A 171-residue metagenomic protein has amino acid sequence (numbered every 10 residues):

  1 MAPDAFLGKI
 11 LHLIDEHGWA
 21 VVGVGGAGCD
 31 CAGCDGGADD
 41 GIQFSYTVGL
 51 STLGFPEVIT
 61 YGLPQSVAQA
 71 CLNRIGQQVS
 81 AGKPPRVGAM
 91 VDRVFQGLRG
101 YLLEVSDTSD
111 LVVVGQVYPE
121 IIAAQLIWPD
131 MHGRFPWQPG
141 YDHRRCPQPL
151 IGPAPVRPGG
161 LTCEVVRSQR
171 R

Functional and structural regions predicted by a protein language model:
M1-V24, G33-A38, L50-T52, I59 (+1 more regions): Acidic, proline/glycine-rich low-complexity IDRs
C29: Structured alpha/beta or helical-core interaction and ligand-binding surfaces enriched in interleaved
G41-V48: A short, structured beta-strand/loop element
